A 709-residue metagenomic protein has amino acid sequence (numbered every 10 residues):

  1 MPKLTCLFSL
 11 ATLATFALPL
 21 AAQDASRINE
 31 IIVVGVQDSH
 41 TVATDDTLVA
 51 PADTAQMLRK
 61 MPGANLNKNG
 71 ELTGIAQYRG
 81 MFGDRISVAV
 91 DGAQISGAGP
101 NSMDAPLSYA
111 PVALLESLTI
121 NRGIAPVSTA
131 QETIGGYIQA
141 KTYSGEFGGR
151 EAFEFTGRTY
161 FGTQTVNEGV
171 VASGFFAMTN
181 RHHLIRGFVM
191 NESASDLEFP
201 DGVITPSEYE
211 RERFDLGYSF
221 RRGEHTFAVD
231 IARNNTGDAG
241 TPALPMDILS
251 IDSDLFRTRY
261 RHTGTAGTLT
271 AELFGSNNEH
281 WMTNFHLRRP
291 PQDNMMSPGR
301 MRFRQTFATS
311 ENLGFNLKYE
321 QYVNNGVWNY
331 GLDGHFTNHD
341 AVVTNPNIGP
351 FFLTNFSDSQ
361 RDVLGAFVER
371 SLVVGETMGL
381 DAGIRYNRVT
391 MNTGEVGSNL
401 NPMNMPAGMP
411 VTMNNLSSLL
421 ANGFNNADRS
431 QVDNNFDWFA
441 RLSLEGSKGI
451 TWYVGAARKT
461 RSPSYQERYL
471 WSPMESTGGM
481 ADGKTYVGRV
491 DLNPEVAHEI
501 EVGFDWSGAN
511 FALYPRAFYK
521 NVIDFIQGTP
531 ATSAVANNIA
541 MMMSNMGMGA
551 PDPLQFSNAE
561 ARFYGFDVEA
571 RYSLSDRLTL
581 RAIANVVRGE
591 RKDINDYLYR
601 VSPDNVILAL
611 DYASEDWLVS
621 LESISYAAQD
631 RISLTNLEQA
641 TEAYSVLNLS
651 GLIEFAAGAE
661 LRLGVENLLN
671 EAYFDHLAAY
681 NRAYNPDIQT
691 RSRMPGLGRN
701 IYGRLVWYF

Functional and structural regions predicted by a protein language model:
A52-M57, G74-Q77, A89, A105-A110 (+4 more regions): N-terminal periplasmic accessory domains that precede and gate Gram-negative outer-membrane beta-barrel machines
A55-G97, R122: Extracytoplasmic beta-strand/coil segments of soluble accessory domains associated with Gram-negative outer-membrane
Q94-I124: Short acidic/polar hinge/loop motifs at secondary-structure boundaries that mediate gating or recognition
Q139, S144-F147, F153-E154, V171-D254 (+3 more regions): Periplasmic-side early beta-strands and strand-to-turn transitions of outer-membrane beta-barrels
D215, T306-K318, S359, V363-F367 (+6 more regions): Outer membrane beta-barrel strand-and-loop segments of large Gram-negative receptors, especially TonB-dependent
R221-N234, S253-N422, A427-D428, N435-S447 (+6 more regions): Face-selective signature of the C-terminal outer-membrane beta-barrel domain
V373-L380, R388-V389, A512, F518-V522 (+3 more regions): Gram-negative outer-membrane beta-barrel transporters
T460-R461, I523, G528-P530, S625-R631 (+1 more regions): C-terminal beta-signal and adjacent terminal beta-strands/loops of Gram-negative outer-membrane beta-barrel proteins
